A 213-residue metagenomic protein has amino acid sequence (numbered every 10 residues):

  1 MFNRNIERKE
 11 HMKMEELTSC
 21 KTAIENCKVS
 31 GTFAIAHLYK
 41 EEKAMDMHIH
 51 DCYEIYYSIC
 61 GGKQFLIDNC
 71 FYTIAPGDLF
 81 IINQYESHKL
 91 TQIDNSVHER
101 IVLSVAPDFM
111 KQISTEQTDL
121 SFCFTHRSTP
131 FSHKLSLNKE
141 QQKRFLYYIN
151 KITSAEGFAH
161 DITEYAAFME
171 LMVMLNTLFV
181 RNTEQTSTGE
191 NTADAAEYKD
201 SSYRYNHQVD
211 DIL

Functional and structural regions predicted by a protein language model:
F2-F33, T91-S154, T177-N182: A hydrophobic/aromatic-rich effector-binding and dimerization subdomain of bacterial HTH-type transcriptional regulators
A36-T125, G157-I162: N-terminal regulatory/effector-sensing and dimerization cores that precede helix-turn-helix DNA-binding domains
I49, K139, Y165, Y203-H207: Short, solvent-exposed loop/helix junctions and linker helices that flank or host conserved functional motifs
E54-Y57, Q141-Y148, A167, M174: Amphipathic, well-ordered alpha-helical segments in soluble domains
G61, R144-A155, Y205-I212: Solvent-exposed, amphipathic alpha-helical segments
Q142-K143, E184-L213: A short, Lys/Arg-enriched amphipathic alpha-helix from helix-turn-helix/homeodomain DNA-binding modules
S154-V173: All-alpha amphipathic helical-bundle segments outside canonical DNA-binding/catalytic cores that form hydrophobic
F168-V173, L178-S187: Structured core of small recognition/catalytic domains
